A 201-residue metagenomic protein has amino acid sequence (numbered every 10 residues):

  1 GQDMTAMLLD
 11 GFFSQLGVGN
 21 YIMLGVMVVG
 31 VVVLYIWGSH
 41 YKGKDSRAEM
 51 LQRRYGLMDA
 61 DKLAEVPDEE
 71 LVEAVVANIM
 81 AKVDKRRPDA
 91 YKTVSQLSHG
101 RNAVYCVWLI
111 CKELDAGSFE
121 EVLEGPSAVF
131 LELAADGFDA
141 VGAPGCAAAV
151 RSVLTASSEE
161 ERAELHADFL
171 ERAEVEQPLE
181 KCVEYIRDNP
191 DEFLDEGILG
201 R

Functional and structural regions predicted by a protein language model:
G1-L16: Short, strongly hydrophobic alpha-helical membrane anchors
M4-M7, M23, M27, M50 (+2 more regions): Detector for methionine-enriched segments
F13-S46: N-terminal signal-anchor transmembrane alpha helix of single-pass membrane proteins, serving as the membrane-anchoring
G43-A116, E120-L131, G137-R201: Extended, alpha-helix-rich binding/interface surfaces that flank or overlap catalytic cores and mediate recognition
